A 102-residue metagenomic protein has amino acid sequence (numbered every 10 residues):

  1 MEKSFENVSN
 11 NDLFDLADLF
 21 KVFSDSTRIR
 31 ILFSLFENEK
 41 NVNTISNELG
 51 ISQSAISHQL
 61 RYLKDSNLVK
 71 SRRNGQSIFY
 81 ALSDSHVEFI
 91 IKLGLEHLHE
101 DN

Functional and structural regions predicted by a protein language model:
M1-F23, N102: N-terminal leader segment of winged-helix/HTH proteins
F5-S9, K40-V42, I56, H97: Short acidic/polar alpha-helix capping motifs at helix-coil junctions
F14-S54, N67, N74, I78-S85: N-terminal helix-turn-helix DNA-binding core of bacterial DNA-binding proteins
S54-I56, D65-S66, G94-L95: Short, intrinsically disordered/low-complexity patches at protein termini and at juxtamembrane boundaries
Q59: Residues within the DNA-recognition helix of helix-turn-helix
Y62: Alpha-helical DNA-recognition elements
I78-N102: Short, Lys/Arg-rich amphipathic alpha-helical interaction segments that bind nucleic acids or acidic protein surfaces
